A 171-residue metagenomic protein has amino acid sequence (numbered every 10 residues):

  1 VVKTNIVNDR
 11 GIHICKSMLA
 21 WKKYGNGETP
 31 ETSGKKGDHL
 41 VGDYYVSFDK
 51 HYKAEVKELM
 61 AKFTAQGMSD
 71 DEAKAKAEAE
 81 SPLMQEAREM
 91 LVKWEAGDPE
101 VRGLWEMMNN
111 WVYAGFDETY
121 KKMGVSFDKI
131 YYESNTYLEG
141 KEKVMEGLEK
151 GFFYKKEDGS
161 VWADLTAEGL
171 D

Functional and structural regions predicted by a protein language model:
V1-D171: NTP-dependent nucleotidyl-transfer catalytic core
